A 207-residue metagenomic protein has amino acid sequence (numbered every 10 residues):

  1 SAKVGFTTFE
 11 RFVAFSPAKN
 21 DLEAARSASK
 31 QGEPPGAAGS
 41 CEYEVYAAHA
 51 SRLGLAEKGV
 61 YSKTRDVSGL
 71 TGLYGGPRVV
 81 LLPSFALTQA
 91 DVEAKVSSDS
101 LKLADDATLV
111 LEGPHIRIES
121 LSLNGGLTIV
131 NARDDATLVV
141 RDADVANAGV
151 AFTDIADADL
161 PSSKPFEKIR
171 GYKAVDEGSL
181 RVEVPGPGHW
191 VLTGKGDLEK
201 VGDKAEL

Functional and structural regions predicted by a protein language model:
S1-L207: Left-handed beta-helix
